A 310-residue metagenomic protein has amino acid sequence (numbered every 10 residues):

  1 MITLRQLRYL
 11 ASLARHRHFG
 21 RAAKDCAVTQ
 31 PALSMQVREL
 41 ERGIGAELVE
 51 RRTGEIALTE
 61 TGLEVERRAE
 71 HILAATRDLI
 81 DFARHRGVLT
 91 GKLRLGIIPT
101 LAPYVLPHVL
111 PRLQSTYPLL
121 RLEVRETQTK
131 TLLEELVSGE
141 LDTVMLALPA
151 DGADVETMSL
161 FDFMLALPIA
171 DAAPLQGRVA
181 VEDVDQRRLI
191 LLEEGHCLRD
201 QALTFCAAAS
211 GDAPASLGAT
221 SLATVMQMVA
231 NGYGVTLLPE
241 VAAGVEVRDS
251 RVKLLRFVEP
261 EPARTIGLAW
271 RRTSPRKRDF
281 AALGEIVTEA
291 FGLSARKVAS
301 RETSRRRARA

Functional and structural regions predicted by a protein language model:
A11-A32, E55: Short helix-boundary/capping micro-motifs
R15, E41-L58: A short LG(V/I)-centered, amphipathic sequence patch enriched for acidic residue(s) preceding the LG motif
T90-A153, D212, A219: Central regulatory/effector-binding core of bacterial HTH transcription factors
V105, D171, K253-K297: A late-sequence structural motif
Q128-L133, V137-L141, L146-A147, G195-L255 (+1 more regions): Hydrophobic hinge/microswitch elements
G152-S159, F163, L175, A223-T273: Beta-alpha-beta core module
D154-L189, E194: Flexible hinge/capping segments at coil-to-helix
L175-V179, R188-A209, R276-E285, A290-R301: Secondary-structure junction motif
